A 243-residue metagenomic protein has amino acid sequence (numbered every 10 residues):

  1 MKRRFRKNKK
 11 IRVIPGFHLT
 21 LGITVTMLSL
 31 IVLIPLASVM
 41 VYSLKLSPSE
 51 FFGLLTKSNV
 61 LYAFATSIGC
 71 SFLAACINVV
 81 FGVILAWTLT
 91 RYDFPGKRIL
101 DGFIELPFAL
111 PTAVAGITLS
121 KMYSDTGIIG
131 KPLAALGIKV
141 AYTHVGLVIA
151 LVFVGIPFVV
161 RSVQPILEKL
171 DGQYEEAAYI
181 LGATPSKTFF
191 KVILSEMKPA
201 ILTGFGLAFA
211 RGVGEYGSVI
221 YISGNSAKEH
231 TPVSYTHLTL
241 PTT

Functional and structural regions predicted by a protein language model:
M1-V13: Short, Lys/Arg-rich, polar N-terminal cytosolic tail immediately upstream of the first transmembrane signal-anchor
V13-S47, T56-E168, V192-G217, Y221 (+1 more regions): Membrane-water interface segments at the C-terminal ends of transmembrane alpha-helices in multi-pass inner-membrane
F64, L106, Q173-L181, T236: Short hydrophobic faces within alpha-helices
P95, T184-P185, T243: Short coil/turn motifs that cap or connect alpha-helices
Q164-E176, P185: Membrane-helix/interface signature in polytopic inner-membrane proteins
L181-G182, S195: Glycine/proline-centered hinge or cleavage motifs at structural transition points of membrane proteins
H230-P232: Extracytoplasmic catalytic/substrate-binding loops of multi-pass membrane glycan-assembly enzymes
T236-T242: Conserved small/polar residues in nucleotide/adenosyl-binding loops
